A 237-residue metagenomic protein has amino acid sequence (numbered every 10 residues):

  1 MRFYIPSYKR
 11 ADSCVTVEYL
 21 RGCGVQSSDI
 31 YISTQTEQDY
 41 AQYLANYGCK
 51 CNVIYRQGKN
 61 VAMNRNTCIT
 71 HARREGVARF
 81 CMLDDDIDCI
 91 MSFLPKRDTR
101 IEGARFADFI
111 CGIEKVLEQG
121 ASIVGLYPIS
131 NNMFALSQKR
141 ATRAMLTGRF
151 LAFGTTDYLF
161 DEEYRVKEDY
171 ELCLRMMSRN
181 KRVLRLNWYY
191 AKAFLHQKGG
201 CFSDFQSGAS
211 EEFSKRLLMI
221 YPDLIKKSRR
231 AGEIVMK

Functional and structural regions predicted by a protein language model:
M1, K9-D12, Y164-K237: C-terminal catalytic/acceptor-binding lobe
M1-R2, R21-I32, C49-C51: Short loop->beta transition adjacent to catalytic acidic/histidine clusters or analogous donor-positioning motifs
R2-G24, Q38-L44: Short, well-formed alpha-helical segments that are part of the catalytic scaffolds of diverse glycosyltransferases
I5, S28-T36, V124, K226: Short, hydrophobic beta-strand segments that form beta-sheet elements in well-ordered domains
R10, N60, D86-D88, I129-N132 (+2 more regions): Short, solvent-exposed loop/turn segments at secondary-structure junctions
S33-L83, D88-E102: Active-site-proximal specificity loops/subdomain of glycosyltransferases
R79-L83, S122-Y127, V183-N187, K226-S228: A structural signal for short, well-ordered beta-strand segments and their strand-loop junctions that often border
I90-L174: Conserved catalytic core of nucleotide-sugar-dependent glycosyltransferases
